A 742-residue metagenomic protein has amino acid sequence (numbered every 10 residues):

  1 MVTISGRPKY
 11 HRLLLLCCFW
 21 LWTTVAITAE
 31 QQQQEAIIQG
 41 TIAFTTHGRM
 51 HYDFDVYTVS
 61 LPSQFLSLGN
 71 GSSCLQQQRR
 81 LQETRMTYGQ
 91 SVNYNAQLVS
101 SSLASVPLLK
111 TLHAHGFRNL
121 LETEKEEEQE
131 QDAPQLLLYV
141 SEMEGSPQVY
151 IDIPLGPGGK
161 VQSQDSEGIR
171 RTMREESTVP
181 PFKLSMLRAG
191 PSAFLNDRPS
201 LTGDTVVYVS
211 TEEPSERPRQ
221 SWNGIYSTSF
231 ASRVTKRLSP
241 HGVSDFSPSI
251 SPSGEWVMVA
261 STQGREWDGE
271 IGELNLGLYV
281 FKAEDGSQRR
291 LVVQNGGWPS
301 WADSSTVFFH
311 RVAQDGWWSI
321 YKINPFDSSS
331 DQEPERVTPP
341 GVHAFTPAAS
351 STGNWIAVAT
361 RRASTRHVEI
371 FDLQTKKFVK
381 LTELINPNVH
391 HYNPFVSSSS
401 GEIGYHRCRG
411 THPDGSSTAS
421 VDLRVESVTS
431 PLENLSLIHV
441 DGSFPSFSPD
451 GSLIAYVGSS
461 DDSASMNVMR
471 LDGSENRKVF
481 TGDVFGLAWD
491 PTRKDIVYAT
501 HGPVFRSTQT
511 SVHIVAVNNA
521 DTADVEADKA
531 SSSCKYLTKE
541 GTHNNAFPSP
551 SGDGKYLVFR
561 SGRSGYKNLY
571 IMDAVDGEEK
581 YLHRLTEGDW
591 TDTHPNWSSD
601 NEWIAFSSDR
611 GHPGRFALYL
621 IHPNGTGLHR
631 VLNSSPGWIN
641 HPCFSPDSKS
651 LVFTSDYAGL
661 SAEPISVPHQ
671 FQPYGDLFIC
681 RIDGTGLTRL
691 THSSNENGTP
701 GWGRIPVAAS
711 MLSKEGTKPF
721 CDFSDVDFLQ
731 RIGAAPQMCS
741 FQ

Functional and structural regions predicted by a protein language model:
V2-Q742: Sequence signature of WD/YWTD-type beta-propeller architectures
